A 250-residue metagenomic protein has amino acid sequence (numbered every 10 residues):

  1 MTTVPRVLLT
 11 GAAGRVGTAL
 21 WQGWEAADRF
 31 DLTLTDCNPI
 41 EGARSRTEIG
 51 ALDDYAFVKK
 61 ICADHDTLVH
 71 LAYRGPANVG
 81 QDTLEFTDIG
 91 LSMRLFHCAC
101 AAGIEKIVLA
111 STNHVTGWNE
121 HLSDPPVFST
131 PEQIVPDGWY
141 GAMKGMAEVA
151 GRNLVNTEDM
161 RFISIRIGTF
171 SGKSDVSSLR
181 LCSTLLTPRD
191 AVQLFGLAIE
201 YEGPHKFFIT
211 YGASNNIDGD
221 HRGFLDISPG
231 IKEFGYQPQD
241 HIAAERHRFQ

Functional and structural regions predicted by a protein language model:
P5-A27: N-terminal Rossmann NAD(P)H-binding glycine-rich loop of SDR-like oxidoreductase domains
E41, G50-T87: NAD(P)H-binding glycine-rich loop region in Rossmannoid oxidoreductase-like domains and their noncatalytic homologs
T83-R94, A102, A142-G145, L186: Glycine-rich NAD(P)-binding loop of the Rossmann-fold in SDR/ketoreductase-type enzymes
F86, L122-D159: Catalytic helix-loop patch of NAD(P)-dependent Rossmann-fold dehydrogenases
R94-D137: Conserved Rossmann-fold NAD(P)-dependent oxidoreductase catalytic core, especially the SDR/UDP-sugar
R166-S174, L185-F207: Alpha-helical substrate-binding/gating segment
F208-Q237: Conserved C-terminal active-site "lid" loop/helix of NAD(P)H-dependent oxidoreductases that clamps the redox cofactor
I242-Q250: Amphipathic terminal alpha-helices
